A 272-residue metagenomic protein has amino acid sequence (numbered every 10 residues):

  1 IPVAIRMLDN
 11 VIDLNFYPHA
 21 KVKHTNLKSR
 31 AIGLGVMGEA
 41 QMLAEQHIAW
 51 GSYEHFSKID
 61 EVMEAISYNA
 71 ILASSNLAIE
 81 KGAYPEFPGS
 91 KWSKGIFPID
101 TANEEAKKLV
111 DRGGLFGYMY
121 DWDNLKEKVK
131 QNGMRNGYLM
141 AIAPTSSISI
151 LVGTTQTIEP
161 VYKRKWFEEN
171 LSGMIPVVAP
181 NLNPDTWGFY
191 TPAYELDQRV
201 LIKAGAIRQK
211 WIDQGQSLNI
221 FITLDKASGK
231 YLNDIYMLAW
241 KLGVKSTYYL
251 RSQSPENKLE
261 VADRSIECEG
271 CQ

Functional and structural regions predicted by a protein language model:
I1-K23, A49-T145, Q216-S217: Internal maturation/activation junctions in enzymes
P2-N15, D111-M119, K128-R135, M140-E260 (+1 more regions): Catalytic alpha/beta core of large soluble enzyme barrels
I5-D13, T25-H47: Core structural elements
Y17-S29, I222-D225: Extended, non-catalytic structural segments that build the interaction scaffolds of large macromolecular assemblies
R30-G38, Y68, I96-A106, G153 (+2 more regions): Short glycine/threonine-rich loop-to-helix capping motif typified by GTGT followed within a few residues by an Asp-Pro
E39-A49, P176-P184: Short, compositionally biased low-complexity segments
